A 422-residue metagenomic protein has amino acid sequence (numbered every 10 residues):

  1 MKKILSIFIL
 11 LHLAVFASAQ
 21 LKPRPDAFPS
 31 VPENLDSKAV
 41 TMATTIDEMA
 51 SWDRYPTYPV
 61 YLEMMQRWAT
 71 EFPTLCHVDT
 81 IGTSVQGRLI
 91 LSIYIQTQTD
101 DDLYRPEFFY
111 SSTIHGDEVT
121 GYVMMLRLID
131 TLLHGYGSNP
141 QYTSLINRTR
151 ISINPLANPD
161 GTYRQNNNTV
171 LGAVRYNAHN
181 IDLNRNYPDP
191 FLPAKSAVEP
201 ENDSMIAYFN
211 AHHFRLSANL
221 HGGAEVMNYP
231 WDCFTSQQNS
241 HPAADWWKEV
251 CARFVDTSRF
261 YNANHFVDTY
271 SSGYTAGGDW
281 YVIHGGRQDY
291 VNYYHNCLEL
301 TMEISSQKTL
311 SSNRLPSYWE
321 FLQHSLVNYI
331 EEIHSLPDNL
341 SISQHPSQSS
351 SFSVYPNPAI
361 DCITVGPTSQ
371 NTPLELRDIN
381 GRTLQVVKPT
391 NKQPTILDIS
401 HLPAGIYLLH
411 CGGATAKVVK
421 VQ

Functional and structural regions predicted by a protein language model:
M1-P23: Bacterial Sec-dependent N-terminal signal peptides
D102-I114, E118-A244, K248-E249, F260 (+3 more regions): Active-site/substrate-binding loop(s) of hydrolase catalytic cores
S217, G222-S240, T275-N339: Active-site-adjacent mobile loop/cap segments within catalytic or ligand-binding domains
S335-Y355, P367-T368, R382: Residue-level detector of functionally pivotal "anchor" positions at catalytic/ligand-binding pockets or at interdomain
N357-T364: Short coil/turn motif common to extracellular beta-sandwich-like domains
L376-L384, Y407: Short, glycine-anchored, charge-dense loop/turn motifs used at functional sites
Q393-L397: Short strand-edge motifs at loop-to-beta-strand transitions and within beta-strands of extracellular beta-rich domains
A404-Q422: C-terminal tail/sorting-segment detector
